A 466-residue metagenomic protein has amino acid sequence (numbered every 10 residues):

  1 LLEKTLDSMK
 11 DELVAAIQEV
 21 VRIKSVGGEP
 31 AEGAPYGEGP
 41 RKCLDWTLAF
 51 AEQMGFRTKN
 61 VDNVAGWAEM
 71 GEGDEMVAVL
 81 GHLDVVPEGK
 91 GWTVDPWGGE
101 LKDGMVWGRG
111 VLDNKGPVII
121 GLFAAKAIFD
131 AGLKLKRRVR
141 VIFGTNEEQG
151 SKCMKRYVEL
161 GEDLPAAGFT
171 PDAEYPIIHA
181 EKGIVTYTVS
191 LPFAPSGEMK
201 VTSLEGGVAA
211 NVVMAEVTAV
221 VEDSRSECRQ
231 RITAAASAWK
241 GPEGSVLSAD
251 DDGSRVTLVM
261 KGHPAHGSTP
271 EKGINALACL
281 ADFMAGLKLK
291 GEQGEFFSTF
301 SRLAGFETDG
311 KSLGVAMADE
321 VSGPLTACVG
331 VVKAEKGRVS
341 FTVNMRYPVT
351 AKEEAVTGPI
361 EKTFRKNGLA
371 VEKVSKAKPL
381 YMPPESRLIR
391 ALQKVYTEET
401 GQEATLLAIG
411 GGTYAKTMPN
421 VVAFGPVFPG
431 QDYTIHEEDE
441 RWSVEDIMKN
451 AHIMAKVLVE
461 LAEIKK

Functional and structural regions predicted by a protein language model:
L1-R109, A131-L135, I177: Acidic/His- and Gly-rich active-site-bordering loop/insert found across diverse amide/peptide-bond hydrolases
Q18, L48, I119-K126, K155-V158 (+8 more regions): Predominant activation on well-ordered alpha-helical scaffold segments within soluble catalytic domains
T47-A49, K261-P264, S268-K336, R346-G358 (+2 more regions): An extended, acidic, His-containing surface patch that forms the Zn2+-binding/catalytic region of metallohydrolases
M76-F143, Q149, D163-A166, E437-K449: Active-site metal-coordination/substrate-binding segment of hydrolases, especially metallo-dependent peptidases
L83-V85, V139-Q149, P171-P176, V208 (+1 more regions): Acidic, glycine-rich active-site loops and adjacent beta-strand->loop/helix elements that engage anionic groups
V86-K102, S190-P195, S248-M260, K366 (+2 more regions): Acidic-glycine-rich active-site phosphate/pyrophosphate-binding loop
E148, K155-P348: Midchain, well-structured core segments that form catalytic/ion-binding scaffolds
